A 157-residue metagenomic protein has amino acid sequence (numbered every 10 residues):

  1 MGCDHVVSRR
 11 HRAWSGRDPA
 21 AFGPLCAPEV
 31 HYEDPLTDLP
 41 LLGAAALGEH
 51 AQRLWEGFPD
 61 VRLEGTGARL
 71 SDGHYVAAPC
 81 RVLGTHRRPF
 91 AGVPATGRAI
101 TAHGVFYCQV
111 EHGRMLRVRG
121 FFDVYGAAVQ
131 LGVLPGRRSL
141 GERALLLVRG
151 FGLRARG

Functional and structural regions predicted by a protein language model:
M1-G157: C-terminal and inter-domain tail/linker signature
